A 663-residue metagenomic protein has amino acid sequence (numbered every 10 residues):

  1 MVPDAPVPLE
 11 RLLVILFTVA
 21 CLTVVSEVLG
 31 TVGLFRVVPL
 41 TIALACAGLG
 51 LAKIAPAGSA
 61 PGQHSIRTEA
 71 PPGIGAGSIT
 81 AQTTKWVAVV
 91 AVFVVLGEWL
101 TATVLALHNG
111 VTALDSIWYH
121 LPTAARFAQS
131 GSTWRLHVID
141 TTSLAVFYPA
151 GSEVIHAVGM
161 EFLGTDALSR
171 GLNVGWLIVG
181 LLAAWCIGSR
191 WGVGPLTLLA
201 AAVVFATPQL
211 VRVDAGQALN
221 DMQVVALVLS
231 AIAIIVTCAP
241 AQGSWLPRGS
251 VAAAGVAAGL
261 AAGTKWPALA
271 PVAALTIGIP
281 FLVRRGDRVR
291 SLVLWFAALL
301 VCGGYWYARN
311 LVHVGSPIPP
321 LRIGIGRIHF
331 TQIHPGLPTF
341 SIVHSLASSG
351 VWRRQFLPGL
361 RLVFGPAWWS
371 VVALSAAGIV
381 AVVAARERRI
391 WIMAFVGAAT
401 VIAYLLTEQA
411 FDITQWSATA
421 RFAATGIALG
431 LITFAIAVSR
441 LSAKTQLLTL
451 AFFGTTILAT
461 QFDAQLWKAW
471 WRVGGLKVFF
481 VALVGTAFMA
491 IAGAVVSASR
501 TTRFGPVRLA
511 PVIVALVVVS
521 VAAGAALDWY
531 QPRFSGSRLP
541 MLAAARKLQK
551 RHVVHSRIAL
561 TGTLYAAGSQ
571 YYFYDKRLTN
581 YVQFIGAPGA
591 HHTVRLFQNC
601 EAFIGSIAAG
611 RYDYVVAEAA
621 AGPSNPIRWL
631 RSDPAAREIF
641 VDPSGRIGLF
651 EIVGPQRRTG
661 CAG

Functional and structural regions predicted by a protein language model:
M1-E69, G73, V90, S439 (+1 more regions): Membrane-embedded, hydrophobic transmembrane alpha-helices
D4-V14, A167, A184-T207, A226 (+1 more regions): Transmembrane-helix signature of polytopic, membrane-embedded enzymes that assemble or transfer cell-envelope glycans
I66-T84, S189-T197, Q242-S250, V283-L294 (+3 more regions): Membrane-interface helix-loop-helix junctions at transmembrane boundaries of multi-pass membrane enzymes, predominantly
G180, A184-G188, P280, R354-V401 (+3 more regions): Hydrophobic, aromatic-rich transmembrane alpha-helices and their immediate juxtamembrane boundary segments
C238, F281, R353-P366, A443-R551 (+1 more regions): Transmembrane helical bundles and short interhelical boundary loops of multi-pass, membrane-embedded
P271-L300: Perimembrane helix-loop-helix junctions
S535-L542, R546-G586, Y612-A620: Short periplasmic/luminal acceptor-recognition loop of GT-C membrane glycosyltransferases, typified by
Y572-S624, D642-G648: Luminal/periplasmic acceptor-recognition loop/helix of membrane-associated glycosyltransferases
